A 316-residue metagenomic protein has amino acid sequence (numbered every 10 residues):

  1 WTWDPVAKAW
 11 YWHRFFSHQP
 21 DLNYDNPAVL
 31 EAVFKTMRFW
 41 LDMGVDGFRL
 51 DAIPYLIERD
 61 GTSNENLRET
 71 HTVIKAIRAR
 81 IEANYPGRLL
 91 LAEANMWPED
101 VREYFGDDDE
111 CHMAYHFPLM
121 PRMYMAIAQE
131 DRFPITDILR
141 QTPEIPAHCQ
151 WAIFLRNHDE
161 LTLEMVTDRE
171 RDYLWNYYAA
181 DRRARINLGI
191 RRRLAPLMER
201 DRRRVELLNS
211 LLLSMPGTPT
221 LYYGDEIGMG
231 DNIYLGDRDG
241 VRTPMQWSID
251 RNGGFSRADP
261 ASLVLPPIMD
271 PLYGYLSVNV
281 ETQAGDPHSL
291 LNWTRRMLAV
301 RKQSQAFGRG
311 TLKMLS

Functional and structural regions predicted by a protein language model:
W1-S316: Active-site and adjacent substrate-binding regions of carbohydrate-active enzymes
